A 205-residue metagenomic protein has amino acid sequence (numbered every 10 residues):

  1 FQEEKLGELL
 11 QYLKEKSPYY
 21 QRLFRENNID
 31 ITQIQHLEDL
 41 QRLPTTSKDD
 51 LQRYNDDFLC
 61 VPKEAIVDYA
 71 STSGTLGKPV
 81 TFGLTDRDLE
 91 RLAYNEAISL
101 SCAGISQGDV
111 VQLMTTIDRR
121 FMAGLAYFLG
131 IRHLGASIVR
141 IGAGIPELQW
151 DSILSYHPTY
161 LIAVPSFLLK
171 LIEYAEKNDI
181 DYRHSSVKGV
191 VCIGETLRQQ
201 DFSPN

Functional and structural regions predicted by a protein language model:
F1-S71, G77-Y94, I98, C102 (+1 more regions): Nucleotide 5′-phosphate-binding alpha/beta core
E4-Y12, P18, L134-N205: Active-site glycine/GP-rich loop and adjacent strand/helix microenvironment that borders small-molecule binding pockets
R25, T32, L84-T85, G108 (+5 more regions): Short linear functional motifs in flexible/disordered or boundary regions
N28, G74-G77, M122-G124, G135 (+2 more regions): Glycine-centered flexibility sites
Q35-H36, R42, T46, P62 (+10 more regions): Charge-rich, low-complexity amphipathic helices in intrinsically disordered tails/linkers adjacent to domains
V80-T81, R120-F121, Q199-Q200: A generic structural signal for short coil/turn motifs at secondary-structure boundaries
D86-S101, V110-K170: AMP-binding/adenylate-forming
G108-V110, K188: Residues that mark the start of a beta-strand
